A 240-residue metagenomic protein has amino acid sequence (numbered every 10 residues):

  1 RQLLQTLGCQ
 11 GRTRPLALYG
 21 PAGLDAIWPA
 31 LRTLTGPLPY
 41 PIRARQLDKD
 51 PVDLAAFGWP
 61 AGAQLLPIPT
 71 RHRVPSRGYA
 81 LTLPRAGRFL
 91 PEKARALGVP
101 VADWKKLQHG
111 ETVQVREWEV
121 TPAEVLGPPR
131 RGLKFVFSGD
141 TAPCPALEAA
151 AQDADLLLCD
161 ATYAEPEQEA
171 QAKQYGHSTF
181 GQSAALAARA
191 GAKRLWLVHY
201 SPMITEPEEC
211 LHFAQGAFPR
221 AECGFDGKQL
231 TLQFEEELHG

Functional and structural regions predicted by a protein language model:
R1-Q46: Active-site HxH/HxHxD metal-binding segment of metal-dependent hydrolases
R14, P37-R43, P60-A63, G132-L133 (+1 more regions): A short helix-to-beta-strand connector/capping loop
Y19, R43-D48, L66-I68, E222-G224: General small-molecule cofactor/ligand-binding pocket signal
G23, L83-A86, E235: Short loop segments at secondary-structure junctions
A26, D48-P51, G62: Internal, well-ordered alpha/beta segment that forms a basic, Gly-enriched binding/recognition surface
L47-P51, P145-G240: Binuclear metal-ion centers of metallo-dependent hydrolases, dominated by the metallo-beta-lactamase
W59-A150, L156-L158: Active-site-proximal loop/helix segment associated with metal-binding centers of metalloenzymes
